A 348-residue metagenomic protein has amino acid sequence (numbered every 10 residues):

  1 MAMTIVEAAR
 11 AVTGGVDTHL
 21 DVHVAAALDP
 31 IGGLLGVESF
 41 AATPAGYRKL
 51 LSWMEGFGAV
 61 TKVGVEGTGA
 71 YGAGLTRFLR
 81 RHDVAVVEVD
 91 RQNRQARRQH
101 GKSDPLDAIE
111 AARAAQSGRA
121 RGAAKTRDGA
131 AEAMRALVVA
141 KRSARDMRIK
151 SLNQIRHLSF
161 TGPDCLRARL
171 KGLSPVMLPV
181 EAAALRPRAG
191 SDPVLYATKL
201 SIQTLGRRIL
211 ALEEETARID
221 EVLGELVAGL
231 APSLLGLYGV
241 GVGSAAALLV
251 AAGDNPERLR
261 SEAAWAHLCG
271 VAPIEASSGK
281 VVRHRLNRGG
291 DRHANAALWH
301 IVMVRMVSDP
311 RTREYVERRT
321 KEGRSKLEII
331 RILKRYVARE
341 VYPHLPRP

Functional and structural regions predicted by a protein language model:
M1-P348: A detector of single, family-specific signature residues that are central to catalytic or substrate-handling motifs
